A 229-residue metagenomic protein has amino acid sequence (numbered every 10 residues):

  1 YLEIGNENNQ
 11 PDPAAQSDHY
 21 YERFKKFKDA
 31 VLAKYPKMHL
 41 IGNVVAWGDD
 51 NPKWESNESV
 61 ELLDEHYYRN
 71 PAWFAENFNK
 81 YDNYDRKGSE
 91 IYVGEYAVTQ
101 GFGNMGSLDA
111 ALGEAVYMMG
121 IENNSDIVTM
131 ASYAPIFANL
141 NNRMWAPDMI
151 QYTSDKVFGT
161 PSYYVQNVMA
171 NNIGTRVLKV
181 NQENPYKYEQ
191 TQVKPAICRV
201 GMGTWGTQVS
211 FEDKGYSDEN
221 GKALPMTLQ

Functional and structural regions predicted by a protein language model:
Y1-Q16, V93: Active-site groove signature of glycoside hydrolases
L2-G5, D18-Y20, F24, D50-V60: Conserved N-terminal glycine/acidic-rich loop preference
E3, D64-Y67, S132, G201 (+1 more regions): Residues embedded in well-ordered beta-strands within globular domains across many folds
N9-Y20, V45-P52, H66-N77: Acidic-and-aromatic substrate-binding clefts and catalytic sites of carbohydrate-active enzymes
K25-H39, W54-N57, E61-N172: Catalytic-core region of carbohydrate-active enzymes that cleave or remodel glycosidic bonds
A46-G48, A134-N139, N181-Y186: A glycine-rich phosphate-binding loop feature that marks nucleotide/adenosyl-phosphate handling sites
I173-L178: Proline-centered turn/helix-capping motifs that create local helix->coil transitions or kinks
E183, Y188-Q229: Extracellular glycan-recognition regions
